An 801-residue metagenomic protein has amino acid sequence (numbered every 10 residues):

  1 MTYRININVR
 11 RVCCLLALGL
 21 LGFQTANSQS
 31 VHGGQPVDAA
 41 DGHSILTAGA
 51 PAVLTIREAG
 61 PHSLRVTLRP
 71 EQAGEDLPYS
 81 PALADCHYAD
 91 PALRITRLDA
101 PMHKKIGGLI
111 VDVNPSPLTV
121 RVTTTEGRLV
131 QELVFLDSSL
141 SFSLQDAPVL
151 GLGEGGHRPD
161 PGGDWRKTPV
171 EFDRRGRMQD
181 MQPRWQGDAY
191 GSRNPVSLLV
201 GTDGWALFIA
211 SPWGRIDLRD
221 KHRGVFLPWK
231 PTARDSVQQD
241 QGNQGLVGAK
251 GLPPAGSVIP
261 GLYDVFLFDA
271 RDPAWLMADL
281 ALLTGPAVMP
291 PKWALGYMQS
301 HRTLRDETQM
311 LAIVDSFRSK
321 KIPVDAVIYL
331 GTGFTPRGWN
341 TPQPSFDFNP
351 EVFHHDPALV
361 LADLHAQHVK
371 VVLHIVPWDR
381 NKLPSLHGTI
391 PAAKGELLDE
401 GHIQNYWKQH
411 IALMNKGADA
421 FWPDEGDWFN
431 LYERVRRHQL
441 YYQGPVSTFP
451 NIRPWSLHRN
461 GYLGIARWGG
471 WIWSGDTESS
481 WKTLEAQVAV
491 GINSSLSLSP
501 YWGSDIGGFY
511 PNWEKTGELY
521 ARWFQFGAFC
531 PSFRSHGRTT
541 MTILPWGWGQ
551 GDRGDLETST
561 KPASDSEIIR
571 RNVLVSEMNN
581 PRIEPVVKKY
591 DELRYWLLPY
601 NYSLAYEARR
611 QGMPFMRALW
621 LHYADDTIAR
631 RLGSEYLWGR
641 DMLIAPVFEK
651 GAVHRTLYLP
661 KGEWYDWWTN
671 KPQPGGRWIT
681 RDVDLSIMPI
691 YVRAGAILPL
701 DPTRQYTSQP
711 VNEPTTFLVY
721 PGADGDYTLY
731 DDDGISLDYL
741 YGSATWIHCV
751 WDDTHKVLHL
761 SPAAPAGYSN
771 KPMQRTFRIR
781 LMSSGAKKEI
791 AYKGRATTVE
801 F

Functional and structural regions predicted by a protein language model:
M1-R4, L21-F23: Compositionally biased, low-complexity segments enriched in small residues
T2-C14: Bacterial N-terminal signal peptides that target proteins for export
Y3, N27-T284, P290-K292, S300-R302 (+5 more regions): N-terminal accessory segment at the very beginning of proteins
C13-C14, C86, C530, C749: Generic recognition of cysteine residues
C13-G22: Bacterial N-terminal signal peptides
L16, S63, D90, V120 (+5 more regions): A broad, structure-centric signal for solvent-exposed, well-ordered loop/edge residues that line or flank functional
V31, R128-I687, V692-R693: Catalytic-domain carbohydrate-binding cleft regions of carbohydrate-active enzymes
